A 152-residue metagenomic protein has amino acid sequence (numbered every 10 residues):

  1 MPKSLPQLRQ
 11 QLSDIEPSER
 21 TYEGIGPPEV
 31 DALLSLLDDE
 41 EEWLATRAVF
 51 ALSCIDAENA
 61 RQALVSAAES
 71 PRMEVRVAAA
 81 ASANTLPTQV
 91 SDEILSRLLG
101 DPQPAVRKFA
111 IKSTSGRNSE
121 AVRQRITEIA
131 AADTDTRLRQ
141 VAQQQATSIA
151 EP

Functional and structural regions predicted by a protein language model:
M1-Q7, I25-D38, A57-E69, T88-G100 (+2 more regions): Amphipathic alpha-helical scaffolding segments comprising HEAT/armadillo-like alpha-solenoid repeats
L5-I15: HEAT-repeat alpha-solenoid elements in large eukaryotic scaffold proteins
S18-T21, A48, A79, A110 (+1 more regions): Conserved hydrophobic register position within alpha-solenoid helical repeats
T21-G24, A51, S82-T85, S113 (+1 more regions): Core register positions within helices of long alpha-helical scaffolds
E40-E41, P71-R72, P102-Q103, T134-D135: Short inter-helical turns and helix N-cap capping residues of alpha-solenoid HEAT/ARM repeat scaffolds
E42-C54, A78-A81: Non-membrane alpha-helical segments in proteins
A131-P152: Eukaryotic acidic, Ser/Thr-rich intrinsically disordered low-complexity regions
